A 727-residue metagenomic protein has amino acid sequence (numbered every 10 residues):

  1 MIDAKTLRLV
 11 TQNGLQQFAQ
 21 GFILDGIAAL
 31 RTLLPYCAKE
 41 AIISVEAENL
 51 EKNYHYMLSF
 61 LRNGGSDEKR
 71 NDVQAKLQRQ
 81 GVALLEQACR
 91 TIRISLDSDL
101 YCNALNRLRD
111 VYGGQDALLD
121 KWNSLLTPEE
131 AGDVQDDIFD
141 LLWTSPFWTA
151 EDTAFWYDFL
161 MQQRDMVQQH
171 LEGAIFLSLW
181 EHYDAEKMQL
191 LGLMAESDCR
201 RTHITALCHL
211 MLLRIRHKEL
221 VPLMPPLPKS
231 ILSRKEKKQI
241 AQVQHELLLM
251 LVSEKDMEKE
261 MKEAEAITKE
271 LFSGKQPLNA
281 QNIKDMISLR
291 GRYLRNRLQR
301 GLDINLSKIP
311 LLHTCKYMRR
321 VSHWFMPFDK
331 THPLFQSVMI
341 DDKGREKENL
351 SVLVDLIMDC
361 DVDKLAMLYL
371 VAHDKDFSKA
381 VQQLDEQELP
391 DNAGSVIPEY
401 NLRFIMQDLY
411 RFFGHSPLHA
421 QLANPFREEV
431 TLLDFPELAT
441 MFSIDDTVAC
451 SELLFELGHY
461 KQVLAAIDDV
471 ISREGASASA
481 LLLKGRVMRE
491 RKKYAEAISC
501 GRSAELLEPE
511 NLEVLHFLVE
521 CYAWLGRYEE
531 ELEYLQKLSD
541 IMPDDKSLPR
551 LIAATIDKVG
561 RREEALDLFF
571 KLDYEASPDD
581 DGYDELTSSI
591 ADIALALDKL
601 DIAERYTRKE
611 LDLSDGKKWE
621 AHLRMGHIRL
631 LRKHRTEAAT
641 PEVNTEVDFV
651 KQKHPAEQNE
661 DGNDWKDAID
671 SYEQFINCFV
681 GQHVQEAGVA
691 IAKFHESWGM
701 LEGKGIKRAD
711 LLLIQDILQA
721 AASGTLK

Functional and structural regions predicted by a protein language model:
Q20, L457, R491, L525 (+4 more regions): Structural motif corresponding to the intra-repeat A-B loop/turn of tetratricopeptide repeats
G26, V463, A497, E531 (+4 more regions): Single-residue signature of alpha-solenoid repeat helices
A38, G475, P509, P543 (+5 more regions): Short coil turns that delineate tetratricopeptide repeat
M339-E508, E520: Alpha-solenoid helical-repeat scaffolds
V470, S503-A504, K537-L538, K571-L572 (+4 more regions): Canonical positions in the second alpha-helix
